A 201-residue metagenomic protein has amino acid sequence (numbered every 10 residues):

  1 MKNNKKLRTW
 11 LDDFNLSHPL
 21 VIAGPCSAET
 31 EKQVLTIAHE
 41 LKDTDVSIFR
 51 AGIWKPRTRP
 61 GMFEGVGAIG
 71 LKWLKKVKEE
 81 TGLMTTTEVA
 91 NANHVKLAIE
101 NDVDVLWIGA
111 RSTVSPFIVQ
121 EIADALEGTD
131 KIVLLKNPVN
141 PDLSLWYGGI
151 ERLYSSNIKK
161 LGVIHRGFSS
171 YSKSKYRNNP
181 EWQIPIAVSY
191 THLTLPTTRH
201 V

Functional and structural regions predicted by a protein language model:
M1-I22: N-terminal amphipathic alpha-helix/helix-capping segment at the start of soluble metabolic enzymes
L20-V34, T86-E88, S174-R177: Active-site mouth loops of central-metabolism enzymes
D45, I99-W107, A125-I132, Y154-K160: Glycine-enriched alpha-helix->loop->beta-strand junction motifs that scaffold or abut catalytic
R50-A68: Glycine-rich, proline-tolerant flexible connector loops at the mouths of alpha/beta enzymes
E64-M84, A125-G128, I184-Y190: Alpha-helix-loop-beta-strand connector modules within alpha/beta enzyme cores
M84-N91, D104-P116, I132-P141, I164-H165: Catalytic beta/alpha-barrel core
I132-L193: Catalytic alpha/beta core domains of metabolic enzymes, predominantly
H192-V201: Single conserved hydrophobic/aromatic residue that forms the stacking wall/gate of nucleotide- or nucleobase-binding
